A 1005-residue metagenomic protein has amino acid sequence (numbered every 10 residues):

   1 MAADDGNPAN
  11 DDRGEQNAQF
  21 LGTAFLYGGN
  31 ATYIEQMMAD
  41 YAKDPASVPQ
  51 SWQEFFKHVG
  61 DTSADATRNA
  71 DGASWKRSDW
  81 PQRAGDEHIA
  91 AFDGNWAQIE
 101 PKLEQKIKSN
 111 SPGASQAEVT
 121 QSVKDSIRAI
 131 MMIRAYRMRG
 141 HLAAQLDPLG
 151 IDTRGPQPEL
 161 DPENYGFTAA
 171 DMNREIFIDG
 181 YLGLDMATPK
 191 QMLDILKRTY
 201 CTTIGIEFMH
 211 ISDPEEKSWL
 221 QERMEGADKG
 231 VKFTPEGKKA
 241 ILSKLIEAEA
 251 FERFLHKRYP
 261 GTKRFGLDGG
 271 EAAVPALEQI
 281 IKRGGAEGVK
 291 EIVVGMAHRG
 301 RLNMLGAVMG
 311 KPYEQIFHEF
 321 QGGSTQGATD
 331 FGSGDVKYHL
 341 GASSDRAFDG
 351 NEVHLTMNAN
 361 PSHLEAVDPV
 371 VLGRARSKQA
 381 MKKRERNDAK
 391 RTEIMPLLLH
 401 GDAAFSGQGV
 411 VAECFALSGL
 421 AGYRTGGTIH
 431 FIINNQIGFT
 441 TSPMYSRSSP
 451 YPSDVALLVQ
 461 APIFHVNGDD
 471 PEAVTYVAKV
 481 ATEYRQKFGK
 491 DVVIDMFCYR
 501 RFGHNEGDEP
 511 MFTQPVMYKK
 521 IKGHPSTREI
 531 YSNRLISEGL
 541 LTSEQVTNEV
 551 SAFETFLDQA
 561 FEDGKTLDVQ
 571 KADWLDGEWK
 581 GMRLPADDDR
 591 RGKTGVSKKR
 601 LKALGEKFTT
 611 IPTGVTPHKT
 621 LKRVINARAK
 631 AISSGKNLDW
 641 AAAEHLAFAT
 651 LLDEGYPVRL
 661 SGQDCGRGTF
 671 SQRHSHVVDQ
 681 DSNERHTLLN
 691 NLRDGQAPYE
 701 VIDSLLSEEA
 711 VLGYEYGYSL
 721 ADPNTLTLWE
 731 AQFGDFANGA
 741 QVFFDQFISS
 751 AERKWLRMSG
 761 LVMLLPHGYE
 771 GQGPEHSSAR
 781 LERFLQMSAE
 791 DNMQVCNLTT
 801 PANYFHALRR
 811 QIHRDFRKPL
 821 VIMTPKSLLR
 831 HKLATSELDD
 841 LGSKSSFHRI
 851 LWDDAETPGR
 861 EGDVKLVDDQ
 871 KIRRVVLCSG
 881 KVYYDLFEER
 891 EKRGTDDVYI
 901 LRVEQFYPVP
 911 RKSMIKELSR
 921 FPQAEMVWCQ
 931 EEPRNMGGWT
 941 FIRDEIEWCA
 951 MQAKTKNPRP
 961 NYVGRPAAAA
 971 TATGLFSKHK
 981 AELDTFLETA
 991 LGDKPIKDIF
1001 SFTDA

Functional and structural regions predicted by a protein language model:
M1-D12: N-terminal acidic, proline/glycine-rich, low-complexity intrinsically disordered segments
F20-T62, A66: Subset of Sec-pathway N-terminal targeting signals
F25-G28, T120, R264-E271, H354-E365 (+17 more regions): Alpha-helix capping and helix-loop boundary segments enriched in small/acidic/polar residues
V59-A273, V289: Extended, charge-enriched "interface" segments that sit outside catalytic cores
I127-R134, H141-I176, D194, E249 (+4 more regions): Flexible, glycine-rich loop/tail regions that form catalytic "lids" or insertion modules at the edges of active sites
A250, F254-E314, N626-A629, D639-P657: Active-site pocket-lining segments that scaffold enzyme catalytic pockets across diverse folds
K290-Q460, F464, F670-D722: Cofactor-binding active-site loop characterized by glycine-rich and histidine/acidic residues
G438-S449, L457-V493, F497-G503, M511: Conserved phosphate-handling catalytic cores of large alpha/beta enzymes
